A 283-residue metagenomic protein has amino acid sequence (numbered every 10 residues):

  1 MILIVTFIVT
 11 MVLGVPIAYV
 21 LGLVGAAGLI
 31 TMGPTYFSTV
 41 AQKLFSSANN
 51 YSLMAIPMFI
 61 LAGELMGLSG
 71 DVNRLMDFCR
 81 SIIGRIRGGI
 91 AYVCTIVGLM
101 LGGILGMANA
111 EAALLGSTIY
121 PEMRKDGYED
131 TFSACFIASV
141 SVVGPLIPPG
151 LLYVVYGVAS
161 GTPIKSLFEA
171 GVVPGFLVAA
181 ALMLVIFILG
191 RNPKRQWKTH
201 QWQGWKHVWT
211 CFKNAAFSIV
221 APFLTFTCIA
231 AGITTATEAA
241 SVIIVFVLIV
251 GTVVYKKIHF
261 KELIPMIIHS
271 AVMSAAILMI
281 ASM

Functional and structural regions predicted by a protein language model:
M1-M283: Alpha-helical transmembrane segments of multi-pass membrane transport proteins
